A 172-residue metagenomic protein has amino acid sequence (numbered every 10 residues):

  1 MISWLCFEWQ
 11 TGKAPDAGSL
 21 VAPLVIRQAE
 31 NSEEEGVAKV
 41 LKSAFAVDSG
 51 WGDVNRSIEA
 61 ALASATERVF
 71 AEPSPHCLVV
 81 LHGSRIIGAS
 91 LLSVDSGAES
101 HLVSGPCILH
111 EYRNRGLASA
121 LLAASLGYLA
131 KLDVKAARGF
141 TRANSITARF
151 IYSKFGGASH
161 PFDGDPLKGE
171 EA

Functional and structural regions predicted by a protein language model:
M1, S119, A143-P161: Conserved active-site alpha-helix within GNAT-family acetyltransferase domains
M1-P23, P166: Acyl-donor-binding surface of acyltransferase catalytic domains
V25-K39: A short beta-loop-alpha structural element at the N-terminal edge of CoA-dependent acyl/N-acetyltransferase catalytic
A29, P106-I108, T141: Hydrophobic adenine-recognition pocket in adenosine-nucleotide-binding enzymes
S49-P106: A conserved beta-strand-loop-helix scaffold within acyl/acetyltransferase catalytic domains
I108, N114-G127, K131, F150-K154: Conserved acetyl-CoA-binding loop-helix of GNAT-fold acetyltransferases
H110, G139-R149, D165-E170: Conserved beta-strand-loop-alpha-helix junction that forms the acyl-donor binding cleft
L129-T141: Conserved GNAT acetyl-CoA-binding A-motif
